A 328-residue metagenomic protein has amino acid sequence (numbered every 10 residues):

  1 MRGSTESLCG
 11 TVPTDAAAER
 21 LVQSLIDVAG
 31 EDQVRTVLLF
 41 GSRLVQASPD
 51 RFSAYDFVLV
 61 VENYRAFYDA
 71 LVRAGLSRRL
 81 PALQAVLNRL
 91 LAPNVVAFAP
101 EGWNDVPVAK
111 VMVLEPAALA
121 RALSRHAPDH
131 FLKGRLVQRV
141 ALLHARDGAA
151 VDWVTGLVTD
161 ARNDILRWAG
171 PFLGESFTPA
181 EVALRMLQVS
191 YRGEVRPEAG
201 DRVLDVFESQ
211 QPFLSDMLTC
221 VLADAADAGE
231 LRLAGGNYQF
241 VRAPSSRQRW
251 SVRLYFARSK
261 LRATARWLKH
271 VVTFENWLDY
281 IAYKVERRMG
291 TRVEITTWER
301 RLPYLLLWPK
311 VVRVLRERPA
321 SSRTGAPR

Functional and structural regions predicted by a protein language model:
M1-D32, L38, L44-R51, N63-R328: Catalytic core of pol beta-like nucleotidyltransferases
Y55: Change "...and in nucleic-acid phosphodiester-cleaving endonucleases..." to "...and in nucleic-acid processing enzymes
V58-V60: Short hydrophobic/aromatic beta-strand micro-patches that form the beta-sheet surface supporting nucleotide- or nucleic
